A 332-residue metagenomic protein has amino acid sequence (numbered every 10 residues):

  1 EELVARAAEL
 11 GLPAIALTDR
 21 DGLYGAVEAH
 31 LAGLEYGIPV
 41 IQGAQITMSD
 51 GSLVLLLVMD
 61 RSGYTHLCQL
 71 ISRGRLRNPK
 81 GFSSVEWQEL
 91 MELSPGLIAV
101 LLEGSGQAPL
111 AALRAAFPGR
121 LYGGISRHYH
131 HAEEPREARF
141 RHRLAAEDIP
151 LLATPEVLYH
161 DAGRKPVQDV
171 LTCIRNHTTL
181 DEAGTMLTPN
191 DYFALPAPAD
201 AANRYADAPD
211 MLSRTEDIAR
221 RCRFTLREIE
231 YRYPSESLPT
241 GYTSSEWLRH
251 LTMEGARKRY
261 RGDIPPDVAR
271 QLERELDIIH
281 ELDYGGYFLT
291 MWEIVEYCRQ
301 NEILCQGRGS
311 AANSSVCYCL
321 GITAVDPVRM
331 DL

Functional and structural regions predicted by a protein language model:
E1-L332: Phosphodiester-processing cores and adjacent nucleic acid-binding clamps
